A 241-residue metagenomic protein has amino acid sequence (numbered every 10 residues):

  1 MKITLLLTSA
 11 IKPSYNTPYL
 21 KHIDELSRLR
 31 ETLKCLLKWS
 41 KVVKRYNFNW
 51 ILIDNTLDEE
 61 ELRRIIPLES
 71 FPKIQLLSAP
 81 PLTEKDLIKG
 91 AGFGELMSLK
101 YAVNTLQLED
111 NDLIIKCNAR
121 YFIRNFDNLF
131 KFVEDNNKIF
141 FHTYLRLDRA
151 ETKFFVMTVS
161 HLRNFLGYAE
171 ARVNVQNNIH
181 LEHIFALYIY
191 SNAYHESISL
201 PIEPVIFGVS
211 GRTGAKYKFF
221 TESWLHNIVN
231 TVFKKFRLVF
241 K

Functional and structural regions predicted by a protein language model:
M1-K241: ER/Golgi luminal nucleotide-sugar-dependent glycosyltransferases, focusing on the catalytic module
